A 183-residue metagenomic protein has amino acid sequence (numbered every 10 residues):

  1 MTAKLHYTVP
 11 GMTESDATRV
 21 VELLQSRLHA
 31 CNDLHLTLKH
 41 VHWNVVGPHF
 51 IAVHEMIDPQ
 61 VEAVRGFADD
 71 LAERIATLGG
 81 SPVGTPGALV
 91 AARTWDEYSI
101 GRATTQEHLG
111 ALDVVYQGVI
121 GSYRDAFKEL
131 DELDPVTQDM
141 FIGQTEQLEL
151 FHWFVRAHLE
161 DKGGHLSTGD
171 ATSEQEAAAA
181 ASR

Functional and structural regions predicted by a protein language model:
M1-P10: Acidic, low-complexity proline/glycine-rich segments
G11-R19, L34-P59, S122-T137: Helix-loop segments that flank and shape redox-cofactor active sites
T18-N32, D58-V61, R65, G110-D113 (+3 more regions): Short amphipathic alpha-helical segments with heptad-repeat character
L28, H35, H42, V61 (+5 more regions): A structural signal for well-ordered alpha-helices, especially hydrophobic packing surfaces of coiled-coils
V46-G87, H158: Conserved alpha-helical segments that form or flank metal/cofactor-binding pockets of metalloenzymes
F50, E62, P82-V90, G110-K128 (+4 more regions): Long, contiguous binding/interaction regions
G66, Q138-D170: Short, contiguous alpha-helical
E73, G87-E146: Acidic/histidine-rich alpha-helical segments that form the ligand environment of transition-metal centers
